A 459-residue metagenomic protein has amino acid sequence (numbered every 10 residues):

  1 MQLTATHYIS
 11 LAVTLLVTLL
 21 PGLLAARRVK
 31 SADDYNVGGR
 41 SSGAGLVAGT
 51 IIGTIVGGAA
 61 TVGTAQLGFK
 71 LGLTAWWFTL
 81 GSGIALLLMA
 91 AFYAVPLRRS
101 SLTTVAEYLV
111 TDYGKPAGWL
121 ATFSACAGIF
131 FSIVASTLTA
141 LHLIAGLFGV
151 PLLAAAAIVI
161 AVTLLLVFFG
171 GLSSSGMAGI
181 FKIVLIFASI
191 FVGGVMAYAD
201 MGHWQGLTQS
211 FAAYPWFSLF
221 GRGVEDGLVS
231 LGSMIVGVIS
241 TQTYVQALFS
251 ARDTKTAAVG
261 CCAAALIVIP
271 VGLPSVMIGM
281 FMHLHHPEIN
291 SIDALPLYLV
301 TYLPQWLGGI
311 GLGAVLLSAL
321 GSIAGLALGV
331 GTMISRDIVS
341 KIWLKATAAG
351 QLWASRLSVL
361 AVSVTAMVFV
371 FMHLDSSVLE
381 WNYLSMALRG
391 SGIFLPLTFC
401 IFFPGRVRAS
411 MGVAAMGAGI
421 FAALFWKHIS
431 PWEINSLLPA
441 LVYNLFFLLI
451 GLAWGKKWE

Functional and structural regions predicted by a protein language model:
M1-E459: Membrane-embedded helix-loop-helix hairpins and adjacent transmembrane boundary segments in multi-pass transporters
